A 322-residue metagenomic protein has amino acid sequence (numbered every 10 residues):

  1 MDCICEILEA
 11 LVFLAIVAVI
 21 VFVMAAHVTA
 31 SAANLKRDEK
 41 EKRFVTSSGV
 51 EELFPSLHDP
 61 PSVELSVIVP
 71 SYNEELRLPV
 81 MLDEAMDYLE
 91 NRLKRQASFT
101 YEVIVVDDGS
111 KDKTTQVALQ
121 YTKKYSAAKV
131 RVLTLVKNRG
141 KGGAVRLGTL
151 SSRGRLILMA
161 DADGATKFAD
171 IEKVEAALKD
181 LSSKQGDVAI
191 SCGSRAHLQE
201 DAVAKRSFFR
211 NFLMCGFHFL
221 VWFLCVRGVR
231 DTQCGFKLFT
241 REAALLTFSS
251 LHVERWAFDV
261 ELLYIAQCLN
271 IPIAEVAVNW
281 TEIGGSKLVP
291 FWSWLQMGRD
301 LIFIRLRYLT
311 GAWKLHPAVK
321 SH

Functional and structural regions predicted by a protein language model:
M1-V63, V226, S250-H322: Hydrophobic helical membrane-anchoring modules
S47-P55, E74-K94: Short, well-formed alpha-helical segments that are part of the catalytic scaffolds of diverse glycosyltransferases
S62-L65, Y88-I104, K113, A128-R131: Short loop->beta transition adjacent to catalytic acidic/histidine clusters or analogous donor-positioning motifs
V63-V69, L78, A85, Y101-V106 (+1 more regions): Hydrophobic targeting segments
E74-R77, S110, K141: Donor nucleotide-sugar binding loop of glycosyltransferases
P79-V80, D112-Y121: Acidic helix N-cap motif at the loop->helix transition within catalytic regions of sugar-transfer enzymes
I104-T115, G164: A conserved acidic beta->alpha catalytic loop
K129, L133-S151, L156-M159, F168-W256 (+2 more regions): Acceptor/aglycone-binding surface of glycosyltransferases and processive sugar-polymer synthases
